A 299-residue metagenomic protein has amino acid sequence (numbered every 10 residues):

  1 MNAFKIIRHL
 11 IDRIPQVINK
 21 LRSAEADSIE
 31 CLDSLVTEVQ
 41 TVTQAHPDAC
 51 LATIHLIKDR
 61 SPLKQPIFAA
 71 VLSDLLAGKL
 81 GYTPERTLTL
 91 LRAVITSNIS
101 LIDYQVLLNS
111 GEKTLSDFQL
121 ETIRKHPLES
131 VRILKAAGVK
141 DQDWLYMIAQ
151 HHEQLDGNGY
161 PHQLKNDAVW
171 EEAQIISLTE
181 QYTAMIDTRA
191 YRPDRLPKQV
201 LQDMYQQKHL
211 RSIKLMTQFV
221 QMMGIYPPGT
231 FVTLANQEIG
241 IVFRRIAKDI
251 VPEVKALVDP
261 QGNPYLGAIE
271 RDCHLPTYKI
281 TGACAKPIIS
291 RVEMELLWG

Functional and structural regions predicted by a protein language model:
M1-E30, P260-Q261, R271-D272, P276-G299: Membrane-cytosol interface segments
N2-R124, E129-V131, K135-D141: Acidic/His-rich, divalent-metal-binding segments that scaffold phosphate/diphosphate chemistry
I6, Q65, E171-Q174, L196 (+1 more regions): Helical mechanochemical/support elements of P-loop NTPase systems and associated helical scaffolds
V94, K135-A173, R192, D203-H209 (+1 more regions): Histidine/acidic-rich helix-loop-helix segments that form or flank divalent-metal centers in metalloenzyme catalytic
Y104-Q105, G157, D187: Active-site-flanking alpha-helical
Q174-D187: Conserved beta-strand-loop-short alpha-helix elements that form and flank the Mn2+/Mg2+-coordinating active site
A184-V200, M204: Active-site-proximal, acidic helix/loop segment immediately C-terminal to a metal-coordinating Asp/Glu
D249-Q261: Basic/aromatic-rich interaction segments and small domains that mediate binding to polyanionic partners
